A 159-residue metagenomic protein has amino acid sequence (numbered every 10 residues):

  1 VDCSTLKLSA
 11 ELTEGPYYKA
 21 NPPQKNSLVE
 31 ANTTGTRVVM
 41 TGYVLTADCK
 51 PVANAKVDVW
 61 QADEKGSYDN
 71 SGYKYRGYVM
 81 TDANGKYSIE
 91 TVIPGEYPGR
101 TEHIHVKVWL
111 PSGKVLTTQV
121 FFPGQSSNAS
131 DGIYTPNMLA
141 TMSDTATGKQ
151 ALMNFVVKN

Functional and structural regions predicted by a protein language model:
V1-N159: Beta-strand-dominated extracellular/periplasmic modules and repeats in secreted or surface-exposed proteins
